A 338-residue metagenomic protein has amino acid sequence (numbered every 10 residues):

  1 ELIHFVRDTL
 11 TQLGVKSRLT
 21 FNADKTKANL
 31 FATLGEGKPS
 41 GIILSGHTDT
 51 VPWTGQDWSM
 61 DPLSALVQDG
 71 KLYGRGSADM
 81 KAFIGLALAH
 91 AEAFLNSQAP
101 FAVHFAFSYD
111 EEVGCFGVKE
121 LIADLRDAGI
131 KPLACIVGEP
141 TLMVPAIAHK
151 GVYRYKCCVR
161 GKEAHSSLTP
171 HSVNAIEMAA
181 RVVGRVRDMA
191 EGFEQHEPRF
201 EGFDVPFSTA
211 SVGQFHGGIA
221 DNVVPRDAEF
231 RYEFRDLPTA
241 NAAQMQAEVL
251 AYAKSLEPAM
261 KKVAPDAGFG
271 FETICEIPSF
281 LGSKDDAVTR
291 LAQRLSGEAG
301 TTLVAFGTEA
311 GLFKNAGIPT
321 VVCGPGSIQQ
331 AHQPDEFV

Functional and structural regions predicted by a protein language model:
E1, F21-A23, K156-V338: Metal-dependent amide/peptide-bond hydrolase catalytic core, centered on the "pita-bread" metallohydrolase fold
E1-T54, D227-R231, E248: N-terminal helical capping/dimerization or prosegment-like subdomains of hydrolases acting on amide or phosphate bonds
R18, I43, H104-A106, G270: A structural signal for isolated positions on well-ordered beta-strands in alpha/beta enzyme cores
K25, T48, K71, A106-C115 (+3 more regions): Acidic, glycine-rich active-site loops and adjacent beta-strand->loop/helix elements that engage anionic groups
P39-H104: Active-site metal-coordination/substrate-binding segment of hydrolases, especially metallo-dependent peptidases
S40-I43, K71, H104, L133-C135 (+2 more regions): Structural motif
W53-Q68, P132, I147-V159: Acidic-glycine-rich active-site phosphate/pyrophosphate-binding loop
M80-R154: Acidic/histidine-rich catalytic neighborhood of metal-dependent amide-processing enzymes
